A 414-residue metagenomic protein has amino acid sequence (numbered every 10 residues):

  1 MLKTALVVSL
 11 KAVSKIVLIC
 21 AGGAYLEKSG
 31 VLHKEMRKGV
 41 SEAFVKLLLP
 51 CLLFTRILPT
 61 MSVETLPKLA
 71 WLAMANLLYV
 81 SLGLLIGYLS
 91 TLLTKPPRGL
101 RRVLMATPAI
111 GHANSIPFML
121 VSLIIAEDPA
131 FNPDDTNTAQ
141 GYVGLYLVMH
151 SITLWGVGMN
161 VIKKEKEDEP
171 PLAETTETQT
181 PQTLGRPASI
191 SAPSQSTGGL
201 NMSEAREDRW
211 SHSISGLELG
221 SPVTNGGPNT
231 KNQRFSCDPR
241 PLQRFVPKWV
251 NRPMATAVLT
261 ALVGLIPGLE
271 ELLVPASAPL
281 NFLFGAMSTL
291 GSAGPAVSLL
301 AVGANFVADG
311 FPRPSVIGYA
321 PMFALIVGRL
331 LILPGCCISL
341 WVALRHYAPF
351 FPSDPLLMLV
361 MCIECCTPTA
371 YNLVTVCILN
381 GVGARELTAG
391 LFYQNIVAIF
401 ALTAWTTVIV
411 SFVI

Functional and structural regions predicted by a protein language model:
M1-I414: Alpha-helical transmembrane segments of multi-pass small-molecule/ion transporters
